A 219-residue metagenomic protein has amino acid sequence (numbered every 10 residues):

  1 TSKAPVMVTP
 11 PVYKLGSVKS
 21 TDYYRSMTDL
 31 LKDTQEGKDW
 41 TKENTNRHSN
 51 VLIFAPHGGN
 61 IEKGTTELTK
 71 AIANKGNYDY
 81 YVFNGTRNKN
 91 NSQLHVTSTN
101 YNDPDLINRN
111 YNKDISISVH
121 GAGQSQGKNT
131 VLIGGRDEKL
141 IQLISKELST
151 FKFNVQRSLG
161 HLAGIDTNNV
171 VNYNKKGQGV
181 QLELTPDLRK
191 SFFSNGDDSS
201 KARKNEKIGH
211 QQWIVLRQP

Functional and structural regions predicted by a protein language model:
T1: Short beta-strand-centered aromatic/proline hotspots
M7-P219: N-terminal catalytic or cofactor-binding beta/alpha core of small enzyme domains
